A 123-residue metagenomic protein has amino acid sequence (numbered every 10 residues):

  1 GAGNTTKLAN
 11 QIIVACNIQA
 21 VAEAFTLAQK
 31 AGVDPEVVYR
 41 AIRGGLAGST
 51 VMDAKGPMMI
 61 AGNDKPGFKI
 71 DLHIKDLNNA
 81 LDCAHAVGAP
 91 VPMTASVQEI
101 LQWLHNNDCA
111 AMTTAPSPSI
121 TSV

Functional and structural regions predicted by a protein language model:
G1-A31, I42-A54, L72-K75: Active-site-proximal catalytic alpha-helix in oxidoreductases
A2, R43-G44, Q98-Q102, S119-S122: Short amphipathic alpha-helical surface patches that mediate protein-protein
N4, I13, G48-C109: Interdomain hinge/lid region at the active-site interface of Rossmann-like NAD(P)-dependent oxidoreductases
L8, V38, M93-S96, T113: Residue-level detector of well-ordered alpha-helical segments, enriched for hydrophobic/aromatic packing positions
L27-A28, C83-A84, I120: Helix-loop "lid/cap" segments that line or gate small-molecule binding pockets
D34-R43, A95-E99: Beta-strand segments within the central parallel beta-sheet cores of soluble alpha/beta enzyme folds
L104-V123: NAD(P)-dependent dehydrogenase/reductase Rossmann-like domain
